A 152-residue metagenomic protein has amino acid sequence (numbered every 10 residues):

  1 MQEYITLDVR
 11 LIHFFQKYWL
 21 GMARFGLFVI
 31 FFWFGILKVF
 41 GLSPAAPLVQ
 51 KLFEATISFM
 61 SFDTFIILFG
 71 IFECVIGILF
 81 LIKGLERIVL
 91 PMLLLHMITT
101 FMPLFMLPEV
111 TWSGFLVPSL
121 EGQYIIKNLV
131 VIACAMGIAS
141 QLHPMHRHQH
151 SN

Functional and structural regions predicted by a protein language model:
M1-N152: Membrane-interface extramembranous regions
